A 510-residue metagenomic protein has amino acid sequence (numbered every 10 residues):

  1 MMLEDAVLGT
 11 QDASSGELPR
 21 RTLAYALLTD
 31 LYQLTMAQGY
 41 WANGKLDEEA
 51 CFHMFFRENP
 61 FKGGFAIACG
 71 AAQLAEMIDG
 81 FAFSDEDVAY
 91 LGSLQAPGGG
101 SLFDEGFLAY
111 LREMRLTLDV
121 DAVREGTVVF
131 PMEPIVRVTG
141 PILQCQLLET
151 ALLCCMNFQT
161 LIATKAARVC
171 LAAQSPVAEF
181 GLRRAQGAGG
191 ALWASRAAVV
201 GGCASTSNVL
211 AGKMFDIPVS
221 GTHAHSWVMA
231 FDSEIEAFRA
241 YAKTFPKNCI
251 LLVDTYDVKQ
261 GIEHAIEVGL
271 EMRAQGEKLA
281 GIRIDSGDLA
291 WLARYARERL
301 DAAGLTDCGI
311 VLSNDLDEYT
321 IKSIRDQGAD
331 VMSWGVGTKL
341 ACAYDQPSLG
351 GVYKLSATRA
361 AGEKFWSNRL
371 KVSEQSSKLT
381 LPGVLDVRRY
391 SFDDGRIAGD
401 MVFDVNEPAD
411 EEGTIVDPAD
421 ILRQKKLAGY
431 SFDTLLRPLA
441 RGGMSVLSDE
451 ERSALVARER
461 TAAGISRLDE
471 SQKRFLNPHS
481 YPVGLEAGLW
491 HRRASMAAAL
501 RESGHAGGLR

Functional and structural regions predicted by a protein language model:
M1-K247, K278, K354-R510: Ordered alpha/beta subdomains of enzyme catalytic regions
S226-I397: Glycine-rich phosphate/ribose-binding loops and adjacent secondary-structure elements that form binding surfaces
